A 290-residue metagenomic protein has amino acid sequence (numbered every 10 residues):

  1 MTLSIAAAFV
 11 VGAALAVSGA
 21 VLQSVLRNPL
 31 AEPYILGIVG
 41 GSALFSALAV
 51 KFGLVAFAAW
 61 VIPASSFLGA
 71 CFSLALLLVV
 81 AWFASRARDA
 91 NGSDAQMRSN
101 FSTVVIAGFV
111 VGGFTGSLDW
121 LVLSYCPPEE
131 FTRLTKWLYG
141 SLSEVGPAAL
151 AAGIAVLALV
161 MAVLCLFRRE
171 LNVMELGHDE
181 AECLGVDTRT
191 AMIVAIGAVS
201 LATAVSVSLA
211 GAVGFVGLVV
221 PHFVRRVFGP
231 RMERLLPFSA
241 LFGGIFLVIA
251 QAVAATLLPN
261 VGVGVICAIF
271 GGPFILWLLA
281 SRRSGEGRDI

Functional and structural regions predicted by a protein language model:
M1-I290: Alpha-helical transmembrane segments in inner-membrane proteins
